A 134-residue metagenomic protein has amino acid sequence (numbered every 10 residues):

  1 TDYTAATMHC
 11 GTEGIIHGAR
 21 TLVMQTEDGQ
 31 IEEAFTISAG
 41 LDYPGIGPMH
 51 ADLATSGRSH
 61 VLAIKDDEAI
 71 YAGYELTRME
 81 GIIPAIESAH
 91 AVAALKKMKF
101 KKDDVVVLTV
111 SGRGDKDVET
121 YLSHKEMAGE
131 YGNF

Functional and structural regions predicted by a protein language model:
T1-I82, S123-F134: Active-site/ligand-binding loops adjacent to catalytic centers
T1-T4, A94-F134: Catalytic phosphate/nucleotide-handling subdomain of diverse soluble enzymes
P44, A85, K116-V118: Short, electropositive, low-hydrophobicity segments enriched in small/polar residues
A51, H90, V118: Short acidic, gly/pro-rich beta-turn/loop elements at beta-sheet edges and active-site/ligand-binding grooves
L62-A63, P84-S88, L108: General beta-strand structural signal in soluble alpha/beta enzymes
D66-Y71, H90-F100: A short, acidic, amphipathic alpha-helical segment used as a generic capping/interface helix at domain edges
